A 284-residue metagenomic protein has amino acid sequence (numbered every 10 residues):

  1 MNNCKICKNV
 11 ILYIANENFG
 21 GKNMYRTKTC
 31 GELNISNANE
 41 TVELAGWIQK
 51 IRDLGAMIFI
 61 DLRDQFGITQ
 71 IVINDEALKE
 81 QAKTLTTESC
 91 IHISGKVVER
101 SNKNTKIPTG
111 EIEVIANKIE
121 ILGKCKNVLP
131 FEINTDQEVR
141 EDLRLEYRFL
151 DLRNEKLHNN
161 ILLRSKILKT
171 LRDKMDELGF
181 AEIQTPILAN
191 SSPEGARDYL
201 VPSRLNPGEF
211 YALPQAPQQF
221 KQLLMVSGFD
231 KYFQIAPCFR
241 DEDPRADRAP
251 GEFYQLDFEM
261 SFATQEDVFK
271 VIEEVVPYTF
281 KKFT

Functional and structural regions predicted by a protein language model:
C4-C7: Cysteine-centered motifs
N9-T284: Class II aminoacyl-tRNA synthetase catalytic cores and aaRS-like
